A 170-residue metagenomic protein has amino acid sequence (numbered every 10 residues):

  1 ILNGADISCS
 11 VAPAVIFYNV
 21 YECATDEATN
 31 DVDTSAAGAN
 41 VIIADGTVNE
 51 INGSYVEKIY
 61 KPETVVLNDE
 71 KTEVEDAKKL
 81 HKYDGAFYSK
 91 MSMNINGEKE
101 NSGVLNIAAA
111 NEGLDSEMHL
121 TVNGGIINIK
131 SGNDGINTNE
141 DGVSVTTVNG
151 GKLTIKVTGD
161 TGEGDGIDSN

Functional and structural regions predicted by a protein language model:
I1-N170: A composition-driven surface/loop motif
